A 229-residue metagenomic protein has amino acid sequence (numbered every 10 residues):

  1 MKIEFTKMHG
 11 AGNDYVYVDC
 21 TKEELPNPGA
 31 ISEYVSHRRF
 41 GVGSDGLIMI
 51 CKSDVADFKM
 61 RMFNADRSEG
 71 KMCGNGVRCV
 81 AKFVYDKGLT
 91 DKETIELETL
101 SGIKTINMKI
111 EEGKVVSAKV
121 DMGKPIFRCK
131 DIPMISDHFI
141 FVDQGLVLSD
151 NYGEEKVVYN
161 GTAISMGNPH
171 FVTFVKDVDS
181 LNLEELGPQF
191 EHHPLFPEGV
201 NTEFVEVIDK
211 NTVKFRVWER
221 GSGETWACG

Functional and structural regions predicted by a protein language model:
M1-V116, F171-C228: A glycine-rich beta-to-alpha transition motif near the start of alpha/beta enzyme domains, typified by
L89, T99-V175, D179: ATP-dependent small-molecule kinase catalytic core of the GHMP/sugar-kinase superfamily and closely related
